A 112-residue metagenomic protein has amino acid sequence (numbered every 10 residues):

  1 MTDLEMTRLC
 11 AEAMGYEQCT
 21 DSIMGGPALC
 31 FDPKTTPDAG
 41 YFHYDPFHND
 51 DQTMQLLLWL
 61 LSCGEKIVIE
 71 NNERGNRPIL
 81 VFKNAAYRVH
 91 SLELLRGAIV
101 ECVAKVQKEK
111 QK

Functional and structural regions predicted by a protein language model:
M1-K112: Glycine-rich anion-binding surface patch
